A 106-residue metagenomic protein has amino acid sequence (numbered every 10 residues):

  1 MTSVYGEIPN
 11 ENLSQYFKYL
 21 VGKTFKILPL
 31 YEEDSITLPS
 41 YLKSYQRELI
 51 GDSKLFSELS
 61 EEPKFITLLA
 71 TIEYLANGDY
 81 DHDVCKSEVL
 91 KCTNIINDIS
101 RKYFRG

Functional and structural regions predicted by a protein language model:
M1-P39, T93, D98-I99: Short terminal alpha-helical segments
M1-Y5, L30, L49-F56, E73 (+3 more regions): Generic alpha-helix detector with strongest preference for long hydrophobic helices that associate with membranes
E7-N10, S14, E58-E61, F65-L68 (+1 more regions): Amphipathic alpha-helical coiled-coil segments with heptad-repeat character
G22-T71: Amphipathic alpha-helical interaction modules
T67-G106: Amphipathic alpha-helical binding modules
